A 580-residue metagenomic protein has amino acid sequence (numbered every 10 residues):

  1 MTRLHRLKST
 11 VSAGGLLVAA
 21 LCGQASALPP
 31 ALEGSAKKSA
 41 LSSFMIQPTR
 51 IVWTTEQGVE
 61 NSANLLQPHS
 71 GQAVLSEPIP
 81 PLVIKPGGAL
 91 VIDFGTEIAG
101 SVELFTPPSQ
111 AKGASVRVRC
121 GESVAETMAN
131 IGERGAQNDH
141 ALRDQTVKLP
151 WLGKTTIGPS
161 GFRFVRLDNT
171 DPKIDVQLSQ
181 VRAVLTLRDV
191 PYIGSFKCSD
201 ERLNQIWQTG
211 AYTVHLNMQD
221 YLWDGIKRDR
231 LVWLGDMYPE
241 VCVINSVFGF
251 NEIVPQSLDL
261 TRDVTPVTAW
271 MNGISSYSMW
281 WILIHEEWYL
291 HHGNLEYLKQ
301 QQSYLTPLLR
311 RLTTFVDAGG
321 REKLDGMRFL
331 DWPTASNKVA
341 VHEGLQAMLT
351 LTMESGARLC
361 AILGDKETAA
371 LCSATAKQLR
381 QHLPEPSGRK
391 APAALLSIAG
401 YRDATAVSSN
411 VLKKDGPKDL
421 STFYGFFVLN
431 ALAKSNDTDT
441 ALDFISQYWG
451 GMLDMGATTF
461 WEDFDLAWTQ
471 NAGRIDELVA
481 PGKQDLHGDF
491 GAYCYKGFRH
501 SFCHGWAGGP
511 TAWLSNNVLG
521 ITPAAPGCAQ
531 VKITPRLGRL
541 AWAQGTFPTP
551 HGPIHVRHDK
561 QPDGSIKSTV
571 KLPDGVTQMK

Functional and structural regions predicted by a protein language model:
T2-G14: Bacterial N-terminal signal peptides that target proteins for export
L16-Q24: Hydrophobic h-region of N-terminal signal peptides that target proteins for export in Gram-negative bacteria
A27-D224, G235-D236, E252-V254, E296 (+1 more regions): Extracellular/oxidizing-compartment recognition motifs
P29-S35, S39-A40, F44-Q47, W53-V59 (+5 more regions): Non-catalytic C-terminal accessory modules of carbohydrate-active enzymes
E126, F164, D175-T209, V214-L216 (+10 more regions): Active-site acid/base region of carbohydrate-active enzymes
A269, L290, R328-V341, S409-P417 (+5 more regions): Short beta-alpha connecting loops at secondary-structure transitions that line or flank enzyme active sites
A404-K413, L442-I445: Alpha-helical repeat scaffolds
G416-M455: Repeat-solenoid scaffold signature
